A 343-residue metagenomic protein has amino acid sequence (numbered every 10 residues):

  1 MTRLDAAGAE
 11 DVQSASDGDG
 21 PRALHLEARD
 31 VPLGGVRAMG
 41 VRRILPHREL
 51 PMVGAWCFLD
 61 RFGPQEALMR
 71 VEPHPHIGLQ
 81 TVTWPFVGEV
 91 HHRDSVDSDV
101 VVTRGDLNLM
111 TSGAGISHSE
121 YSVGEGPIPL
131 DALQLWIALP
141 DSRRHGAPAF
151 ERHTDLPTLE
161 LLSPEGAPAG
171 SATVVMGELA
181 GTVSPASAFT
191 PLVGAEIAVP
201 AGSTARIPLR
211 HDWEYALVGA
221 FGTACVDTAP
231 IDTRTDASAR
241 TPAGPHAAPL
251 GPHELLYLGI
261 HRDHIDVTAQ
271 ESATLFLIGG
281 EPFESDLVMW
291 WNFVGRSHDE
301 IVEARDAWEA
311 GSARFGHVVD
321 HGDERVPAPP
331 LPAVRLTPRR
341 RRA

Functional and structural regions predicted by a protein language model:
M1-A343: Jelly-roll (double-stranded beta-helix
